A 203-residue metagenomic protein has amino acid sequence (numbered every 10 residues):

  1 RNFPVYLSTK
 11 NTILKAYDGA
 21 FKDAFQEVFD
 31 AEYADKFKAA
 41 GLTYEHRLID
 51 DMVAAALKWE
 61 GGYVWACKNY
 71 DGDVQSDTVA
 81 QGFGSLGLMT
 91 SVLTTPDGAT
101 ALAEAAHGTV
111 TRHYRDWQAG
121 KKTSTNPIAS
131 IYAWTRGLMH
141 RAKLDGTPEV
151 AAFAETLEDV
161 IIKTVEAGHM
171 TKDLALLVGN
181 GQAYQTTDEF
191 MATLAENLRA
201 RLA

Functional and structural regions predicted by a protein language model:
R1-I49: Glycine-rich phosphate/diphosphate-binding loop of Rossmann-like nucleotide-binding domains
K15-Q26, L57-Y63, Y70, A80 (+2 more regions): Short glycine/threonine-rich loop-to-helix capping motif typified by GTGT followed within a few residues by an Asp-Pro
A24-V28, A133, T193: Amphipathic alpha-helical segments that form well-ordered structural scaffolds and often line/cohere around active
A31-D35, H140, A200: Conserved helix-loop functional segments at active or binding sites
M52: RNA-contacting regions in translation and RNA-metabolism proteins, encompassing KH/S1 modules where present
A55-T156, K163-T164: Glycine-rich phosphate/nucleotide-binding loop
A119-T125, K143-A203: Internal helix-turn-beta structural module
